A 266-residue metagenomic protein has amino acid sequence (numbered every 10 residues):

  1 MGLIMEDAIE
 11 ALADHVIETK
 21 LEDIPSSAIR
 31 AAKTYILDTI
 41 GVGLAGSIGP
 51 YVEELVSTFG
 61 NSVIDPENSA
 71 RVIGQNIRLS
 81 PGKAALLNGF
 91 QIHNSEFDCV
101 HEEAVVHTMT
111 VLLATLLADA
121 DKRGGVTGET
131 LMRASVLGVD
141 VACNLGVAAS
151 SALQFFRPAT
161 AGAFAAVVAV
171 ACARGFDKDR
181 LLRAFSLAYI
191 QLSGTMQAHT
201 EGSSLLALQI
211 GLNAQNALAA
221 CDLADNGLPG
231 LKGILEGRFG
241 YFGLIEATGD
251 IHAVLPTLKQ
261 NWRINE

Functional and structural regions predicted by a protein language model:
G2-I264: N-terminal core-entry segment
